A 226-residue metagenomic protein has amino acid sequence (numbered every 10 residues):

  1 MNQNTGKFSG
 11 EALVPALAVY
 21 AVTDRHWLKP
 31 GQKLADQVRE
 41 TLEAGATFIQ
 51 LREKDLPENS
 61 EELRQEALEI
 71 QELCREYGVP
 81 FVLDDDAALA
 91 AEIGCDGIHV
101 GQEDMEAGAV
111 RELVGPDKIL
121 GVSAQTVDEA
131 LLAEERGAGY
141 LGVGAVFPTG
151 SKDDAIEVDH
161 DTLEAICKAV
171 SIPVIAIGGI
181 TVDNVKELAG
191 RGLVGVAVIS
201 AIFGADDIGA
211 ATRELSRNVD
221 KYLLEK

Functional and structural regions predicted by a protein language model:
M1-G97, D104, E112-G139, A155 (+5 more regions): Conserved N-terminal beta1-alpha1 strand-loop-helix module at the mouth
L51, V100, V143, P148 (+1 more regions): Short beta-strand and adjacent tight-turn residues that come in two discontinuous sequence segments and form the edges
V143, A176-I180, V196-S200: Glycine-rich beta-strand-to-loop/alpha-helix junction loops that act as flexible
P148, N184-E187: Short glycine/proline-centered loop/turn elements that form peptide/ligand docking sites
S151-D153: Phosphate-binding beta-alpha-beta segment of Rossmann-like dinucleotide-binding domains, i.e., the NAD(P)
T162: Conserved cofactor-binding/catalytic machinery of classical short-chain dehydrogenase/reductase
R191, G195: C-terminal binding/interaction regions
